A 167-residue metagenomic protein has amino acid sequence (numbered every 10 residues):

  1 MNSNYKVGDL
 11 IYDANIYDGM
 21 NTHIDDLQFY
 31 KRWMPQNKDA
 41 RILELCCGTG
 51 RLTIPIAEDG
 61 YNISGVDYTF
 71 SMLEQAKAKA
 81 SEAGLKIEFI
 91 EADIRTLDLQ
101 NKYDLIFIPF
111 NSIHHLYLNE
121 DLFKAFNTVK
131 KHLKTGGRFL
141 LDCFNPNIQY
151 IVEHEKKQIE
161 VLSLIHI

Functional and structural regions predicted by a protein language model:
M1-A40: Conserved class I S-adenosyl-L-methionine
D39-G48: Conserved class I S-adenosyl-L-methionine
T53-T96: Class I SAM-dependent methyltransferase SAM/SAH-binding core
R95-L105: A short acidic, Gly/Pro-enriched loop at the edge of an enzyme's catalytic core that lines a small-molecule cofactor
D104-E120: A short SAM/SAH-binding and catalytic strip from SAM-dependent methyltransferases
F123-T135: A short glycine-rich, Lys/Arg-flanked "PGG" loop and its adjoining helix->strand segment in the class I
R138-S163: Conserved class I S-adenosyl-L-methionine
I165-I167: Conserved small/polar residues in nucleotide/adenosyl-binding loops
